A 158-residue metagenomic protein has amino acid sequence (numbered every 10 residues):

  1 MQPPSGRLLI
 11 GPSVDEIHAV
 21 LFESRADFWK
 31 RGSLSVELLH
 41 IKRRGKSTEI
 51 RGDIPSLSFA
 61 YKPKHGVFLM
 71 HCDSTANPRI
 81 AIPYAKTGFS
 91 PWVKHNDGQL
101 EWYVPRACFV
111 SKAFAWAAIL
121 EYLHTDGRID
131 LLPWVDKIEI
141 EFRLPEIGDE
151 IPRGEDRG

Functional and structural regions predicted by a protein language model:
M1-S35, H71-G158: Acidic, proline/glycine-rich low-complexity IDRs
D27-P78: Amphipathic, interaction-prone secondary-structure segments
